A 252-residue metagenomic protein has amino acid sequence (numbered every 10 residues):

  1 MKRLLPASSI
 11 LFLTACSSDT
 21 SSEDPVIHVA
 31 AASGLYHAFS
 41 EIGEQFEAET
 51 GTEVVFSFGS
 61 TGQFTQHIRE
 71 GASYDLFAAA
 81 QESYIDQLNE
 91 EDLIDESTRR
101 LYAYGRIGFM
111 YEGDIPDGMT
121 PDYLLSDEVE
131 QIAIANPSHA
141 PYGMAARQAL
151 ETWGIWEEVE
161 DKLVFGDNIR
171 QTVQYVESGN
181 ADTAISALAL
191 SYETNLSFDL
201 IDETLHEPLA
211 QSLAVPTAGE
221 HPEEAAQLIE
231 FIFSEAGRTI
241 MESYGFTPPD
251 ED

Functional and structural regions predicted by a protein language model:
M1-T20: Sec-dependent N-terminal signal peptides of Gram-positive bacterial secreted proteins and lipoproteins
C16-E47, G62, Q66-R69, Q81-E82 (+3 more regions): Exported/periplasmic ABC-transporter solute-binding proteins
E91-R99: A short, gly/pro- and small-residue-rich
R99-G105: Short, glycine-/small- and polar/acidic-enriched structural segments that line small-molecule recognition paths
